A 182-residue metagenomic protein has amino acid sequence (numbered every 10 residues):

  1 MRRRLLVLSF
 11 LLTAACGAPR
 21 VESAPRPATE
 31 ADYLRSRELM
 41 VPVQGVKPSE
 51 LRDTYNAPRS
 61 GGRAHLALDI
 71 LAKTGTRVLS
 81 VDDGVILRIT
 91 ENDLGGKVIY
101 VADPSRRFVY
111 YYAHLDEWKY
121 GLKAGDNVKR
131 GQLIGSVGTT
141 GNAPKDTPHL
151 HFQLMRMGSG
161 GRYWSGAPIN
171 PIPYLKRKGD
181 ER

Functional and structural regions predicted by a protein language model:
M1-L6: Bacterial N-terminal signal peptides that target proteins for export
V7-A14: Bacterial N-terminal signal peptides
L8, W118, Q153-M155: Alpha-helical and His/Cys-centered functional microenvironments
C16-K97, R130, T139, P168-R182: Surface-exposed, glycine-biased beta-strand/turn segments
A57-P58, T76-R77, E91-L94, S105-F108 (+4 more regions): Solvent-exposed loop/turn segments at secondary-structure junctions within structured extracellular/periplasmic domains
L71, A102-P104, M155-M157: A generic structural motif
V81-A124, T147-H151: Zn2+-dependent peptidoglycan hydrolase active-site motif and core
F108, D126-R182: Conserved, short, structured surface segments that act as functional micro-motifs
